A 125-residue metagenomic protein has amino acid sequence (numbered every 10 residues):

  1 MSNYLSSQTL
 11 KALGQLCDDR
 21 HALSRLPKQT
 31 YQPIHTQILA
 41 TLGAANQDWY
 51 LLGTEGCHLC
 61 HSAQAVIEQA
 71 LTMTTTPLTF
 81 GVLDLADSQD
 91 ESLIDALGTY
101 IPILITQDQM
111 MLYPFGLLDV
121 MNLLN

Functional and structural regions predicted by a protein language model:
S2-A44: N-terminal leader/targeting and pre-domain segments
H35-M73: Local sequence-structure signature of Cys/Sec-based thiol-disulfide redox active-site neighborhoods
S62-A65, S92-A96, F115: Generic recognition of short, well-ordered alpha-helical segments
Q64-I67, P77, M121-N122: Non-catalytic interaction surface on structured domains
T75-E91: Thiol-based oxidoreductase modules, predominantly thioredoxin-like and allied folds used for disulfide exchange
I94-L104: Structural micro-motif
I105-N125: Non-catalytic, surface beta->alpha helical segment in thiol-disulfide oxidoreductase systems
